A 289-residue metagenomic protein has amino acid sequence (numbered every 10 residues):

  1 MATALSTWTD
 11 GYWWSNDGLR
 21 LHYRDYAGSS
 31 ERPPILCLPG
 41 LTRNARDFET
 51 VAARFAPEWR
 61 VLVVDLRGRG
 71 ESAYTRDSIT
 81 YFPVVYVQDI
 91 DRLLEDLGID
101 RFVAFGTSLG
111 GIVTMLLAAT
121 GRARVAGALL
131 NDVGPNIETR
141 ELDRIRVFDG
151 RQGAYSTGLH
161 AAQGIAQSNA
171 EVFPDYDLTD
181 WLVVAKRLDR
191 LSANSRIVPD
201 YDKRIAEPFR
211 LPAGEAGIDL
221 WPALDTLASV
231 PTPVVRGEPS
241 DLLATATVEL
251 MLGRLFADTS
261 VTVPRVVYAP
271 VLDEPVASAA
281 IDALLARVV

Functional and structural regions predicted by a protein language model:
A2-R20: N-terminal cap/lid segment of alpha/beta-hydrolase-fold proteins
L19, R24-Y74: Conserved HGGG/HGGXW glycine-rich cap/lid loop of the alpha/beta-hydrolase fold
T50-A53, V63-F105: Active-site loop/oxyanion-hole signature of alpha/beta-hydrolase fold enzymes
D100-T139: Conserved hydrolase catalytic core segment
N131-Q163: A catalytic-pocket lid/entrance helix-loop region that shapes and gates access to the active site across common
S156-R210: Conserved alpha/beta-hydrolase catalytic His-Asp/Glu region
S192-G253: Conserved serine/cysteine hydrolase catalytic core
V266-P275: Catalytic histidine-centered segment of alpha/beta-hydrolase-like enzymes
